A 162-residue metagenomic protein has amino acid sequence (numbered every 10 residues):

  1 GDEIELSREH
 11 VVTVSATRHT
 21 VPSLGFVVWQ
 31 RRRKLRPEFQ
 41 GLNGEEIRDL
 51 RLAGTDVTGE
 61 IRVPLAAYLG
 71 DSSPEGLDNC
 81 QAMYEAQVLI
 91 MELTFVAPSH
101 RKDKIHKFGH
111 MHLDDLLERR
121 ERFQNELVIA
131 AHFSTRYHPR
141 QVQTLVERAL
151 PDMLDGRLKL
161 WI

Functional and structural regions predicted by a protein language model:
G1-D2: Solvent-exposed, conformationally flexible loop/turn segments
E5-Y84, V88-L93: Active-site-proximal loop/helix segment associated with metal-binding centers of metalloenzymes
L52-I162: Cap/insert and terminal regions of metallo-dependent hydrolase folds
